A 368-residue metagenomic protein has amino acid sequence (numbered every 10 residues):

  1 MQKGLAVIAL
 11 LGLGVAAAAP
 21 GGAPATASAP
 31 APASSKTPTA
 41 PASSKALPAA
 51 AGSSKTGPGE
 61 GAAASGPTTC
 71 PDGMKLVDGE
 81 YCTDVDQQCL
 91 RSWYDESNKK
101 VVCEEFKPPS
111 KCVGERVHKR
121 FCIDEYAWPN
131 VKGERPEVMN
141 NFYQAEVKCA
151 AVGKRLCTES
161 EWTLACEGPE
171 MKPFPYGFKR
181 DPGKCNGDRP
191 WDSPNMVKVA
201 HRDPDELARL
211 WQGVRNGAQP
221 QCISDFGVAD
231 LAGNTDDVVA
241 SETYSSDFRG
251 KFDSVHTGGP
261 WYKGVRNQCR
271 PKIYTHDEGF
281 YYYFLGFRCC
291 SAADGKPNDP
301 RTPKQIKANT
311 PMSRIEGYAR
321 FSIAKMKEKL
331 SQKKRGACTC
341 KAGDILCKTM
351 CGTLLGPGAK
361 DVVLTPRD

Functional and structural regions predicted by a protein language model:
M1-G73, M350-D368: Acidic, Pro/Ser/Gly/Ala-rich intrinsically disordered segments
G21, K55, A64-D72, P136-C157 (+3 more regions): Disulfide-stabilized, aromatic/cysteine-rich ligand-recognition loop
G66-S160, A165-C166, G233, A293 (+1 more regions): A short glycine-rich, aromatic-capped structural motif
K75, F142-V147, A151-R270: Functional-site microenvironments in short loops/helix caps that host divalent-cation chemistry
G79, S241, R301: Surface loops and adjacent helix of pleckstrin homology
C122-D124, V239, R288-C290: Residues within well-ordered beta-strands of beta-sheet-rich folds
D124-G133, L210-G213, R270-K272: Short glycine/proline-rich turn/loop motifs
